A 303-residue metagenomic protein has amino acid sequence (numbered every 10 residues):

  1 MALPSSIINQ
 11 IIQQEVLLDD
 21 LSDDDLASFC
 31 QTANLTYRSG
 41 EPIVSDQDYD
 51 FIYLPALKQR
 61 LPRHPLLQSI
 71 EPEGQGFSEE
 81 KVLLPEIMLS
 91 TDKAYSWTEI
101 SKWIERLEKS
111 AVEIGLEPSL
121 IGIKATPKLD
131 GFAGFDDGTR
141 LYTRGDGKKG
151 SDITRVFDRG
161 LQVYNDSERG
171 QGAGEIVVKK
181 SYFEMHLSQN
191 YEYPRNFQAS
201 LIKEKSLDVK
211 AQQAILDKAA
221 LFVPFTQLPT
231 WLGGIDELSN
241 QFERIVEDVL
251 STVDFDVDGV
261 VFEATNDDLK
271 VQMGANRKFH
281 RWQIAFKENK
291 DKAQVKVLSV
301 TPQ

Functional and structural regions predicted by a protein language model:
M1-Q303: RNA/tRNA-interacting regions in translation and RNA-turnover enzymes
